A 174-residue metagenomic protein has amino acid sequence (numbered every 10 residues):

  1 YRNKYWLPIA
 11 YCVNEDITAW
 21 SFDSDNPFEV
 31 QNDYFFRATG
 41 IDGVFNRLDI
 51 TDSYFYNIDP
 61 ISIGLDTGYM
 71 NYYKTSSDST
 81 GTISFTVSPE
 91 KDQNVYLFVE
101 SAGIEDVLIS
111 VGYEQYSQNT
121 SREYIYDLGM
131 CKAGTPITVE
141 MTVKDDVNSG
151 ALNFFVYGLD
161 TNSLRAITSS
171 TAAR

Functional and structural regions predicted by a protein language model:
Y1-R174: Flexible, solvent-exposed extracytoplasmic
